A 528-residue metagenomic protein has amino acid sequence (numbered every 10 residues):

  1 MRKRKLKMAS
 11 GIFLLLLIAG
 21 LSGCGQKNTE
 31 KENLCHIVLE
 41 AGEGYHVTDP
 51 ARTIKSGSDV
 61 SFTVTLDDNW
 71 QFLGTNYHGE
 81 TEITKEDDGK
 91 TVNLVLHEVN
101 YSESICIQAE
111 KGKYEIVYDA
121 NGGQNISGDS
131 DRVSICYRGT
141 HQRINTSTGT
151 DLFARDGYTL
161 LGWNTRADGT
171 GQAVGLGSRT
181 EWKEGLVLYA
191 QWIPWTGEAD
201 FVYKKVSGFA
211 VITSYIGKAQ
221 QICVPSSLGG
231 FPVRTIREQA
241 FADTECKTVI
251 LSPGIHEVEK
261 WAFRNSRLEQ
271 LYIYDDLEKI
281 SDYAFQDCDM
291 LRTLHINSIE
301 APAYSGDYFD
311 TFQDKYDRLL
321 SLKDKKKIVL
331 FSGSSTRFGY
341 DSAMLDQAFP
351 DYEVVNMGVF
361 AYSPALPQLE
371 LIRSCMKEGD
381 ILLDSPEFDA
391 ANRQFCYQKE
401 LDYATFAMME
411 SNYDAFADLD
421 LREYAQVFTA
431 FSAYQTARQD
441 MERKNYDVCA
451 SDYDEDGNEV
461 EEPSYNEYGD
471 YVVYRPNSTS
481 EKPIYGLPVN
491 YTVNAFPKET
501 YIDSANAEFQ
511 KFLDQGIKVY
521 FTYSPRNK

Functional and structural regions predicted by a protein language model:
R2-G11: Bacterial N-terminal signal peptides that target proteins for export
M8, F201-V206, G217-R234, T244-E257 (+2 more regions): Structural signature of tandem-repeat unit edges
G11-G20: Bacterial N-terminal signal peptides
C24-L73, Y77-P194, S298: Secondary-structure capping and domain/repeat boundary segments
H295-K325: N-terminal secretory targeting modules
K327-N412: Membrane-embedded segments
K399-I517: Secreted/periplasmic serine-hydrolase-like ester/acetyl group-modifying domain
